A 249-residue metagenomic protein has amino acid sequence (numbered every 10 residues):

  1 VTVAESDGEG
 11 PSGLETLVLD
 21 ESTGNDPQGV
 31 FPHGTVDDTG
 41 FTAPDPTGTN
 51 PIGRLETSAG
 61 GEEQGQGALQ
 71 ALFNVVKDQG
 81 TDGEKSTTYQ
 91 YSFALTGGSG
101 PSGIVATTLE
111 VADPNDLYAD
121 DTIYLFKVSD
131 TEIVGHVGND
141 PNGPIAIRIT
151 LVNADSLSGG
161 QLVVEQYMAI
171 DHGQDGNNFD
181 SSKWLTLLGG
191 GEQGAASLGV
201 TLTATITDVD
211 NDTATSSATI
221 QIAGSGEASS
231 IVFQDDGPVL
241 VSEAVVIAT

Functional and structural regions predicted by a protein language model:
V1-T249: Acidic/polar, solvent-exposed loop/turn segments
